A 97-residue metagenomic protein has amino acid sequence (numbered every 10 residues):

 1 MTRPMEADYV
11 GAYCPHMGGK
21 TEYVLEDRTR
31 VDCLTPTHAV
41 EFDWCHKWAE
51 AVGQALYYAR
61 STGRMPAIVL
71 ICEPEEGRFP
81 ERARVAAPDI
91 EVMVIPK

Functional and structural regions predicted by a protein language model:
M1, T21, R28, H46 (+2 more regions): Short, flexible coil/linker segments at or flanking structured domains
M1-P36: Acidic-basic catalytic patches of nuclease active cores, encompassing PD-(D/E)XK and other metal-cofactor nuclease
G11-C14, L56-R60: Short, hydrophobic/amphipathic alpha-helical patches that form generic packing surfaces within helical domains
G19-T21, A39, D89-V92: Active-site regions of enzymes building and remodeling cell-envelope glycoconjugates
R28, T35-T37, G53, G63-M65: Short connector loops at helix/strand junctions that flank enzyme active sites, especially segments positioning acidic
C33-W44, Y58: Conserved catalytic cores of phosphodiester-cleaving nucleases, focusing on short active-site segments
W44-V52, A59-K97: Nucleic-acid nuclease catalytic cores
